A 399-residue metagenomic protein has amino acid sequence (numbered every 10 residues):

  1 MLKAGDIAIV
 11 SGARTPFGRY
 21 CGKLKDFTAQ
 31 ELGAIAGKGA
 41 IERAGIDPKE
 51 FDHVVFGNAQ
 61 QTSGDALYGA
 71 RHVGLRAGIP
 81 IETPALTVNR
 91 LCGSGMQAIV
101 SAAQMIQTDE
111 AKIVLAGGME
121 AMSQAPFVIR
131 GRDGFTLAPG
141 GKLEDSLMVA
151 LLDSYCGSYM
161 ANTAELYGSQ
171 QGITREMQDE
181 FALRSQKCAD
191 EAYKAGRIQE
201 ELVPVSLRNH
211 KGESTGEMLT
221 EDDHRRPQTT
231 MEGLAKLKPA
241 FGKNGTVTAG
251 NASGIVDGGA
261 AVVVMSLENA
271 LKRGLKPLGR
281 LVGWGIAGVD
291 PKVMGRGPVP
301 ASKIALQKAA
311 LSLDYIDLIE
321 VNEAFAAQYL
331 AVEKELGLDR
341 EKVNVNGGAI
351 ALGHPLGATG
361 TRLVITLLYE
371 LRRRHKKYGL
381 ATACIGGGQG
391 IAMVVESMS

Functional and structural regions predicted by a protein language model:
M1-F27, S169, T229-R296, P300 (+3 more regions): Condensing-enzyme catalytic core mediating Claisen C-C bond formation in acyl metabolism
A13-T15, D26-I35, R43, M177-L267 (+3 more regions): N-terminal extracellular/periplasmic Venus flytrap/periplasmic-binding protein-like
K25-V114, G118-L137, L202-T220, K292-V293 (+1 more regions): Conserved beta-ketoacyl condensing-enzyme motif
Q30-G45, G69-V73, A98, M160-Y167 (+5 more regions): Short, well-ordered amphipathic alpha-helical segments that serve as non-catalytic structural scaffolds within diverse
N58-I113, S154-M160, Q228-G254, E335-R362 (+2 more regions): Conserved catalytic cysteine-centered active-site region of acyl-thioester-dependent Claisen-condensing enzymes
N89-E120, G168-R197, A261-E268, E333 (+2 more regions): Active-site-proximal alpha-helical scaffold in enzymes
I113-L166, Q170: Flexible glycine-/small-residue-enriched beta->alpha junction loops that bind anionic phosphate/pyrophosphate groups
N162-E165, I198-E201, H210-K211, V282-A351: Active-site pocket-lining segment
